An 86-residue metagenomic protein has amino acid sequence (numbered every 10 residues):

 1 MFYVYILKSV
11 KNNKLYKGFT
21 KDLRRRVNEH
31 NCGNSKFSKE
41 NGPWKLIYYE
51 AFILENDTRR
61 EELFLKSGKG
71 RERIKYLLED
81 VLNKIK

Functional and structural regions predicted by a protein language model:
M1-K45, Y49-I53, D57-K66, G70-E72 (+1 more regions): GIY-YIG nuclease catalytic motif and its immediate N-terminal context
